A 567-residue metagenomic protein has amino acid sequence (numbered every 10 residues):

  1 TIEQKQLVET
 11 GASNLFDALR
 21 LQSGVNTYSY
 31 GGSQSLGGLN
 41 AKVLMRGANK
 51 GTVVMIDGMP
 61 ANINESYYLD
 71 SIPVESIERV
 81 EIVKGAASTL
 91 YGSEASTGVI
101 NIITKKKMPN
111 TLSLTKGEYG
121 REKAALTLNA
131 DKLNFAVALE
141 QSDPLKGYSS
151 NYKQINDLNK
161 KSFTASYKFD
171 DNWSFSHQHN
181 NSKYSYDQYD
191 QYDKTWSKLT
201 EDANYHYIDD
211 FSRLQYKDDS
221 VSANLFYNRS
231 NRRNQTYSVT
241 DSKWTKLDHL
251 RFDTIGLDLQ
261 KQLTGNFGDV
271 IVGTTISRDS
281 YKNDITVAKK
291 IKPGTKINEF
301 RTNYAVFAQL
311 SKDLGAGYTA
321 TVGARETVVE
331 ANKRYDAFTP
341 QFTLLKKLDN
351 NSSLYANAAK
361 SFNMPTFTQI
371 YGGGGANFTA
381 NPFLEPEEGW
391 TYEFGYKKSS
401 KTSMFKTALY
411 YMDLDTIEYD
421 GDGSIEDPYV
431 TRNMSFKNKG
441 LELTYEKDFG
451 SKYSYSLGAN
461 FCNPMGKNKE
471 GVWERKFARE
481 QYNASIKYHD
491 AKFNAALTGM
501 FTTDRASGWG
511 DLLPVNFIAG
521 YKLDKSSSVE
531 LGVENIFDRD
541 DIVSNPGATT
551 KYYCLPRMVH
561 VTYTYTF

Functional and structural regions predicted by a protein language model:
F16-M59: Extracytoplasmic beta-strand/coil segments of soluble accessory domains associated with Gram-negative outer-membrane
K42, M59-K84, I102: Short acidic/polar hinge/loop motifs at secondary-structure boundaries that mediate gating or recognition
V99, K105-N129, K153-D157: Short strand-turn segments of transmembrane beta-barrel domains in outer membranes, especially the first one or two
K106, G117, K198-D218, L250-F252 (+9 more regions): Outer-membrane beta-barrel signature, preferentially recognizing the C-terminal barrel domain of Gram-negative
L126-H206: Periplasmic-side early beta-strands and strand-to-turn transitions of outer-membrane beta-barrels
F135, K168-S182, A203-Y335, L345-K347 (+4 more regions): Face-selective signature of the C-terminal outer-membrane beta-barrel domain
D313-A320, F405, Y410-D413, T431-A506 (+3 more regions): Gram-negative outer-membrane beta-barrel transporters
D415, F517-F567: C-terminal beta-signal and adjacent terminal beta-strands/loops of Gram-negative outer-membrane beta-barrel proteins
